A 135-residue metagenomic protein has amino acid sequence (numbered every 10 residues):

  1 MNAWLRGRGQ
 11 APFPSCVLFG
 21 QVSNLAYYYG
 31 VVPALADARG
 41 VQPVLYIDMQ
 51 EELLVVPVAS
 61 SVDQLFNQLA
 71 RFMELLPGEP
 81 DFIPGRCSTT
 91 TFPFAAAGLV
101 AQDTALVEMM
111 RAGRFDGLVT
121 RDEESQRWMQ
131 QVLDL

Functional and structural regions predicted by a protein language model:
M1-A96: Long, low-complexity, intrinsically disordered segments enriched in glycines and aromatic residues
F82-L135: Charge-dense, low-complexity intrinsically disordered regions
